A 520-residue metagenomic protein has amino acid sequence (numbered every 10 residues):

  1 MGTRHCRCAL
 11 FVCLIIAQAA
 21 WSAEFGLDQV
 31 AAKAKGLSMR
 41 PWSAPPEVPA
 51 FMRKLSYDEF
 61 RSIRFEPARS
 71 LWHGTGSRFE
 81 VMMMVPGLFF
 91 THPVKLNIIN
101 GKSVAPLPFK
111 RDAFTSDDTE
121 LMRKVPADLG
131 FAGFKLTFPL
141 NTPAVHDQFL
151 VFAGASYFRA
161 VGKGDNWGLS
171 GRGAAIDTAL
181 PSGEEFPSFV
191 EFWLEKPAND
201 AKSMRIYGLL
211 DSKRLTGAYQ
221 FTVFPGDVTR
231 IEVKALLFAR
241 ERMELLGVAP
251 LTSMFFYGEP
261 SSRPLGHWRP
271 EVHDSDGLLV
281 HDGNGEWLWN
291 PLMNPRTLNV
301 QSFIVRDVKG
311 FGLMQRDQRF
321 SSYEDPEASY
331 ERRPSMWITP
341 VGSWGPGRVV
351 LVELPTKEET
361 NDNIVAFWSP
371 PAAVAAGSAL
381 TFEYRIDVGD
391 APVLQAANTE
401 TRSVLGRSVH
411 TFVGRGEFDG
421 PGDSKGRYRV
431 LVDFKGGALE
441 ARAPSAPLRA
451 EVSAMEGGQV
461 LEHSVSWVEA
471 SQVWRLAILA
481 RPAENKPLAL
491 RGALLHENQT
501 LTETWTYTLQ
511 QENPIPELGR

Functional and structural regions predicted by a protein language model:
M1-L10: Bacterial N-terminal signal peptides that target proteins for export
A9-Q18: Bacterial N-terminal signal peptides
A23-Y57, I63-E66, M84, S322-R520: Terminal accessory/anchoring regions of large secretory-pathway or extracellular enzymes
L27-D28, A32-P181: Solvent-exposed N-terminal domain segments of exported/luminal and surface proteins
D58, L150-V151, G162-D165, E244 (+4 more regions): A contiguous, surface-exposed recognition patch within enzymatic or periplasmic domains that forms
G168-F224, G342-P355, N361: Extended, loop-rich substrate-binding clefts of extracytoplasmic carbohydrate-active enzymes
G208-M254: Acidic, contiguous internal or C-terminal segments within carbohydrate-active enzymes that form a structured patch used
